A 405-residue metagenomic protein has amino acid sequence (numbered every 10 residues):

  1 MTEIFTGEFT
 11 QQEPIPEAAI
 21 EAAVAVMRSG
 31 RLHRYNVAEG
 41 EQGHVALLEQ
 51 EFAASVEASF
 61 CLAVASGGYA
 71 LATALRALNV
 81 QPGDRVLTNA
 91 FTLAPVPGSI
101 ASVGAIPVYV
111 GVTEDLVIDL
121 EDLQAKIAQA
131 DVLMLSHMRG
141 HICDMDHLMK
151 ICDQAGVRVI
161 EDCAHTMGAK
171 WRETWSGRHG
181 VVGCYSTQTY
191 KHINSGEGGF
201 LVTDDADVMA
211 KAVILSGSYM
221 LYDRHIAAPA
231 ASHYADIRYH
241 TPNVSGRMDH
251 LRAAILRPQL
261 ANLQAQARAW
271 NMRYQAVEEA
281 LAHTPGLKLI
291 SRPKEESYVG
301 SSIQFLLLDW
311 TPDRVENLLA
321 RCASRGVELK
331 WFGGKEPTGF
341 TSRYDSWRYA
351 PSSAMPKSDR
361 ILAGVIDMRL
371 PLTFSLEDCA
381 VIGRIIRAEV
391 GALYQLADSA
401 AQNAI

Functional and structural regions predicted by a protein language model:
M1-G68, A72-R76, D153, A363 (+3 more regions): Conserved PLP-binding active-site segment in aminotransferase class I/II-type PLP enzymes
A53, I100, C152, L281-A282 (+1 more regions): A generic structural signal for well-ordered alpha-helical segments
R76-C163, K170: PLP-dependent aminotransferase-like
T166-R172, H179-S301: Active-site region of PLP-dependent enzymes
A212, V315-R325, I382-I386: Short amphipathic alpha-helices in soluble, non-transmembrane regions that often serve as interface/regulatory elements
M220-S232, A276-E279, L318-V365, Q395-I405: Conserved PLP cofactor-binding pocket of PLP-dependent enzymes
P293, G300-T311, F340-S352, A363-E377: Conserved PLP-binding active-site segment of the aspartate aminotransferase-like
